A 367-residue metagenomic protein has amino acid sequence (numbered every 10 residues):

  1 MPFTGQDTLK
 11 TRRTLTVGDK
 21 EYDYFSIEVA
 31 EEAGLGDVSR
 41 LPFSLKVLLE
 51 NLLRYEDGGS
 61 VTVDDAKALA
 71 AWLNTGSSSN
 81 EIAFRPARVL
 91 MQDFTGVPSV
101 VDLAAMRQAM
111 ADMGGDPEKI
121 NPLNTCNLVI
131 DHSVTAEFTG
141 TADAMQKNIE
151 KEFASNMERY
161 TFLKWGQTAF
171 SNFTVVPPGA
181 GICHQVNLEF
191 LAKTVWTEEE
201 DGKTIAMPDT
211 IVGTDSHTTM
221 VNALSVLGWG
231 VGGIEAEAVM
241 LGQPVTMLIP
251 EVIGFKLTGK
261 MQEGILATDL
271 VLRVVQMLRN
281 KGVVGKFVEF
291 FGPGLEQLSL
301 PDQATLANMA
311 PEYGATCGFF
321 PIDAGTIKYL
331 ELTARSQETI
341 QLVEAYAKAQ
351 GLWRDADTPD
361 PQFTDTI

Functional and structural regions predicted by a protein language model:
M1-I367: Fe-S-dependent hydro-lyases/dehydratases of central metabolism
